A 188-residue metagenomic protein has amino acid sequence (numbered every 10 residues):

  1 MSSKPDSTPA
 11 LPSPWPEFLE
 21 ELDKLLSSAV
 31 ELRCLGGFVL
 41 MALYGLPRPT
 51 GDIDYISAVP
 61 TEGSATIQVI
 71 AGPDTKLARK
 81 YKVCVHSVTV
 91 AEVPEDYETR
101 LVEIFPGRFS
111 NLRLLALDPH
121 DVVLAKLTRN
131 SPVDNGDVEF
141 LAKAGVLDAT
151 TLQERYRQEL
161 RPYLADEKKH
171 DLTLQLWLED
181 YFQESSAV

Functional and structural regions predicted by a protein language model:
M1-V188: Compositionally biased terminal segments of proteins
